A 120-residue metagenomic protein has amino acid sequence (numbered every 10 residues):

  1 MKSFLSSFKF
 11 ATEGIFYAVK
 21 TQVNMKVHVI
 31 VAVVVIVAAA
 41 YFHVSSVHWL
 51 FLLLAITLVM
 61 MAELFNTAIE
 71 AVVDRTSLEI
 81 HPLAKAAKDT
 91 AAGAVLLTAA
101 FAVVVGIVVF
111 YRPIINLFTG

Functional and structural regions predicted by a protein language model:
K2-M60, F65-A68, T76, I80 (+1 more regions): Hydrophobic alpha-helical transmembrane segments
A71: Walker B catalytic acidic pair
D74-T90: Basic, amphipathic juxtamembrane/active-site segments that coordinate anionic phosphate or diphosphate groups
